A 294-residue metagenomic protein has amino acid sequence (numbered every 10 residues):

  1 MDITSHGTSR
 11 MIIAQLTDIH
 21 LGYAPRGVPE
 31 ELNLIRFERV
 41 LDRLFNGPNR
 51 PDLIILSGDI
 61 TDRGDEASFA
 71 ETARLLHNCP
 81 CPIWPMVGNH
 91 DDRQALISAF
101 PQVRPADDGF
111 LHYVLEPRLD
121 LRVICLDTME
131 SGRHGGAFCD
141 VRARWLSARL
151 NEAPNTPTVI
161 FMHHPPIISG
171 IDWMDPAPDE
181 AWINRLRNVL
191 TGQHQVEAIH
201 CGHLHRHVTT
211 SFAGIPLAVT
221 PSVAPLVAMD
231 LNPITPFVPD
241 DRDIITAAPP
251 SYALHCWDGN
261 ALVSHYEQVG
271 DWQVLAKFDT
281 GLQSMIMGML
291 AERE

Functional and structural regions predicted by a protein language model:
M1-E71, S169: N-terminal active-site segment of His-dependent metallophosphoesterases
S5, E66-E152, W182-Q195, A213 (+2 more regions): Extended active-site neighborhood of metal-dependent phosphoesterases/phosphodiesterases
R10-Y23, D120-E130, V159-H163, I215-P221 (+1 more regions): Active-site-proximal beta-strand elements of phosphoester/diester hydrolases
T17-F37, D62, R93, I97-D108 (+5 more regions): Acidic/histidine-rich helix-loop elements that form or flank divalent-metal/phosphate-binding sites at the catalytic
D18, G58-D59, G88-N89, L126 (+2 more regions): Active-site glycine-centered loops adjacent to acidic/histidine catalytic or metal-binding residues that shape
V40-L53, G135-A218, S251-L254, D258 (+2 more regions): His/acidic metal-ligating clusters that form di-metal
P221-L231: His/Asp/Glu-enriched short active-site or ligand-binding loop at hydrolase and phosphoryl-transfer sites
